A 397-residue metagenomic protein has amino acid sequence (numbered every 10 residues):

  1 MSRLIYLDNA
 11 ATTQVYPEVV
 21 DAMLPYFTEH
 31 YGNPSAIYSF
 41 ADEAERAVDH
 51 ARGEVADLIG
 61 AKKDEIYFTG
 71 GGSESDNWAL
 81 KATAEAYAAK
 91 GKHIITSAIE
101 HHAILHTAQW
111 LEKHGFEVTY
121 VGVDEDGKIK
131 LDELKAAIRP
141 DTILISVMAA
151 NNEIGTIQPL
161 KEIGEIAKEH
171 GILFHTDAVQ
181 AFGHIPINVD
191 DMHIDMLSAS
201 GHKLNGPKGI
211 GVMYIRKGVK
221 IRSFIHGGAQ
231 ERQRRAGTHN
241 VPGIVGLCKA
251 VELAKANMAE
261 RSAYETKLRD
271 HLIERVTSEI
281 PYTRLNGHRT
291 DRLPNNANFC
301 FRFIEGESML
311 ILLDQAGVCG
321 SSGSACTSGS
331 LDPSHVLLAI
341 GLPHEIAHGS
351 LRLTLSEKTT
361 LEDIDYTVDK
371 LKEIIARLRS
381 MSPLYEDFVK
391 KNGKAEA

Functional and structural regions predicted by a protein language model:
M1-A397: Pyridoxal 5′-phosphate
